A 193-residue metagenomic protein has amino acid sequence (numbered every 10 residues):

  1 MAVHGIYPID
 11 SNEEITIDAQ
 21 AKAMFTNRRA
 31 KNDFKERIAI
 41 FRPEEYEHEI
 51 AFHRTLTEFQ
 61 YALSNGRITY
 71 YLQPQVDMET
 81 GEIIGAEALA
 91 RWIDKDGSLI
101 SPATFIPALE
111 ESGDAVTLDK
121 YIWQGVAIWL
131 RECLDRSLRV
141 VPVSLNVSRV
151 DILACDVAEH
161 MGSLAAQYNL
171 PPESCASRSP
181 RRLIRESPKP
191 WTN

Functional and structural regions predicted by a protein language model:
M1, P8, E82-E87, D114-P190: Catalytic core of bacterial c-di-GMP phosphodiesterases, primarily the EAL and HD-GYP domains, capturing alpha-helical
D10-I17, A21, F25-T69, E79 (+3 more regions): C-di-GMP signaling machinery
I17, A103, V116-K120: Short, solvent-exposed positions on alpha-helices
F41-P43, Q73, P180: Conserved beta-strand termini and adjacent loop/short-helix elements that scaffold enzyme active sites in alpha/beta
A51-A108, N146: Active-site core of bacterial EAL-family cyclic-dinucleotide phosphodiesterase domains
